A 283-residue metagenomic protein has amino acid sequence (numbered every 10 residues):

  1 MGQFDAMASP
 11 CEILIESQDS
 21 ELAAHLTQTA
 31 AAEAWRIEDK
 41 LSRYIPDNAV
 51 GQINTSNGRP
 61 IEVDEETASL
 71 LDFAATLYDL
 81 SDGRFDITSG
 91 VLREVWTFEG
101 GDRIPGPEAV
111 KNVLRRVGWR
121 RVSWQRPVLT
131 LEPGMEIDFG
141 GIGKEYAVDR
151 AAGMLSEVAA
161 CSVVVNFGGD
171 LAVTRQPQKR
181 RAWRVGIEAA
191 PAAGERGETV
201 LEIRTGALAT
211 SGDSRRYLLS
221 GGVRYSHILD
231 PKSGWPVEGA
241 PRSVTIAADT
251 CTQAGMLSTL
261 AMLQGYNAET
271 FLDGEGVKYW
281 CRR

Functional and structural regions predicted by a protein language model:
M1-R283: Mature catalytic core of soluble alpha/beta enzymes
